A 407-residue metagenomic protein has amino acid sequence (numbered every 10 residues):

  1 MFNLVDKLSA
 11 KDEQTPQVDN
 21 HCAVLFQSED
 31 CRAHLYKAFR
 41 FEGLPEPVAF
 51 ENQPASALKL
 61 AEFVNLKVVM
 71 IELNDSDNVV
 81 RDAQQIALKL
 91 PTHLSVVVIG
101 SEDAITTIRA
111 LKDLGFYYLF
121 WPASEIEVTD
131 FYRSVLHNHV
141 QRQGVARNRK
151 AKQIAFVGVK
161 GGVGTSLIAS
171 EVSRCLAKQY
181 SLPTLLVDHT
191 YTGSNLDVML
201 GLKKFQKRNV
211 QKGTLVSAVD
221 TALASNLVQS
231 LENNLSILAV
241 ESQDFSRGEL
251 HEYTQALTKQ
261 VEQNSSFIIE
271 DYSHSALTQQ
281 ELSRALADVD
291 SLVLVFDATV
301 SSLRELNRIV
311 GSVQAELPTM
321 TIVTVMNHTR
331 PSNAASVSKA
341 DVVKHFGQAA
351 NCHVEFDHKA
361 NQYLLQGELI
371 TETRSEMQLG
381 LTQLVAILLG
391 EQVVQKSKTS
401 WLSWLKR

Functional and structural regions predicted by a protein language model:
M1-R142, A315-P318, I322, A334 (+1 more regions): Long, basic/Gly/Ser/Thr-rich N-terminal segments that mediate initial subcellular attachment or targeting
E29-R32, L73-V79, D103-A104, Q243-E249 (+3 more regions): Short acidic, S/G/P-rich loop/turn micro-motifs used as interaction or catalytic elements
K150-V198: Walker A/P-loop phosphate-binding motif and the immediately C-terminal alpha-helix
Q179-I237: Phosphate-binding loop that captures ATP/GTP phosphates
V216-S283: Cytosolic-facing regulatory segments adjacent to core modules
Q263, F267, Y272-N351: Conserved catalytic-core segment of NTP-binding enzymes
H328-T329, V342-T371, L381: Beta-strand-loop-alpha "switch" segments that mediate conformational coupling across diverse proteins
Q366-R407: NTP-binding/hydrolysis catalytic cores, primarily Walker-type P-loop NTPases
